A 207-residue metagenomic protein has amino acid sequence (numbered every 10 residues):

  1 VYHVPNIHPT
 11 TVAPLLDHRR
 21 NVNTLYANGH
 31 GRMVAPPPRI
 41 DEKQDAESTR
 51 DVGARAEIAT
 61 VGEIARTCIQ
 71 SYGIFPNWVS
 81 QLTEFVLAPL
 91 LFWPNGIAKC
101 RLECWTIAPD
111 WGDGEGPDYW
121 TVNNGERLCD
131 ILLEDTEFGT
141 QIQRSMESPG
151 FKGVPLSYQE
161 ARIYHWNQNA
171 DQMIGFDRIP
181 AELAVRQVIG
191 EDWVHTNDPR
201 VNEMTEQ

Functional and structural regions predicted by a protein language model:
V1-Q207: C-terminal catalytic domain of Rieske-type non-heme iron oxygenases
